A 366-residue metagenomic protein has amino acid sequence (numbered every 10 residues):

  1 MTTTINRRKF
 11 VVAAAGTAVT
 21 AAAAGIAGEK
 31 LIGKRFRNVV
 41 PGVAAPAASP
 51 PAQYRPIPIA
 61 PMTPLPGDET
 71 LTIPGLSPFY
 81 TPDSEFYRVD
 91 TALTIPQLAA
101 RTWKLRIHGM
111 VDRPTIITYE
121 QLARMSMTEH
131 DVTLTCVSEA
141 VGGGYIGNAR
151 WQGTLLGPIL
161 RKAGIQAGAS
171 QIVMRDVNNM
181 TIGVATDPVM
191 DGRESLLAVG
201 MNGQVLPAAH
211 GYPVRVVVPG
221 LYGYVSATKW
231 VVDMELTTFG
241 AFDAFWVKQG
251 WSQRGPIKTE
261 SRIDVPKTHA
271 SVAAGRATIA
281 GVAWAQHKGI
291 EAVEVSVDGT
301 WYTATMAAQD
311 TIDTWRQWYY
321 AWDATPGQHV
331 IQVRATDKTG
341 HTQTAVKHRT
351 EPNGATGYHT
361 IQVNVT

Functional and structural regions predicted by a protein language model:
T2-A18: N-terminal secretory signal peptides and thylakoid transit peptides that target proteins across membranes
V19-T20, I165: A generic secondary-structure boundary signal that marks alpha-helix termini
T20-K30: Hydrophobic alpha-helical membrane-insertion segments, chiefly the h-region of N-terminal signal peptides
L31-T366: Structured, non-membrane catalytic/scaffold regions adjacent to prosthetic-group chemistry
